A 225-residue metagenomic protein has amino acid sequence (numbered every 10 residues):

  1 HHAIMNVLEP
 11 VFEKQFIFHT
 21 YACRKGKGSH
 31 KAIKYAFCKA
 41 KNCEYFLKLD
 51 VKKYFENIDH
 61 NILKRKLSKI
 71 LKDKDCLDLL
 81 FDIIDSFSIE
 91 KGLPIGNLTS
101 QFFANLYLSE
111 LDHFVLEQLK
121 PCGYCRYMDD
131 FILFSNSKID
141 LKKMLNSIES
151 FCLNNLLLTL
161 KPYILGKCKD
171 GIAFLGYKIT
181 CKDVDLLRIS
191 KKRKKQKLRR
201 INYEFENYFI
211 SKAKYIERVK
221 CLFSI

Functional and structural regions predicted by a protein language model:
H2, K142, T159-I225: Right-hand nucleic-acid polymerase module
A3-L8: Active/ligand-binding-proximal structured segments within catalytic/core domains that scaffold catalytic residues
P10, K14-H19: Charged boundary/loop elements
V11-F12, V115, C152: Hydrophobic recognition helices of helix-based DNA-binding modules
F18-H19, R24, I33-K34, C38-M128 (+3 more regions): Conserved polymerase palm-domain catalytic core
G28: Acidic (Asp/Glu) carboxylate-rich active-site/surface patches
S137, N154, T180-V184: Short, well-ordered loop/turn and helix-capping segments at boundaries between secondary-structure elements and domains
E149-L157: A common structural junction motif
